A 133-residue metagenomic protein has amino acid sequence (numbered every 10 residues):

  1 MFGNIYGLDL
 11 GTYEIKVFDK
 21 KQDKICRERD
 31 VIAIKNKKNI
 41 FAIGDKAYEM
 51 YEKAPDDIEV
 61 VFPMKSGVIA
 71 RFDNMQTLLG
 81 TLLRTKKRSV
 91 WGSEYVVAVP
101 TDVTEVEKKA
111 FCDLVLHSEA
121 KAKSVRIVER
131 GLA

Functional and structural regions predicted by a protein language model:
M1-E28, A33-F41, D45-A133: Nucleotide/phosphate-binding catalytic cleft detector across ATP-hydrolyzing and phosphate-transferring enzymes
